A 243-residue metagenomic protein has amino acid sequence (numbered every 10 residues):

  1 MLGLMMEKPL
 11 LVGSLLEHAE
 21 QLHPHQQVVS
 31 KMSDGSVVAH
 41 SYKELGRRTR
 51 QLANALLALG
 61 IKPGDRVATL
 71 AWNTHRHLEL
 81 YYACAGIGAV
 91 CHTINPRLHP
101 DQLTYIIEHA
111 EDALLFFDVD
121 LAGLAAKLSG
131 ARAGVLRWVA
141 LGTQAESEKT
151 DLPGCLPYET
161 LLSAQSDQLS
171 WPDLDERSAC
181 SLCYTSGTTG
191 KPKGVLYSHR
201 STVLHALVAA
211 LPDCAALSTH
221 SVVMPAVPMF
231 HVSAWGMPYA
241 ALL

Functional and structural regions predicted by a protein language model:
L2-L10, E146-A179: Flexible, low-complexity linker/hinge segments
L15-E17, A58-L59, G86-T160: Structural core segment of the AMP-binding/adenylate-forming
L15-S41, K149-T150: AMP-dependent adenylate-forming
V28-T74, L78-Y82, H99-T104, P157-T160: Conserved AMP-binding/adenylate-forming core of the ANL superfamily
L56-I61, S166-S178, L182-A226, G236-M237: Conserved adenylate-forming
V67, G88, T188: Conserved G/P- and acidic residue-centered "switch" motifs that form tight phosphate/ATP-binding loops in soluble
A71-T74, N95, L217, V223-H231: Conserved AMP-binding
A83-I87, V222, S233-L243: Conserved short alpha-helical elements in the N-terminal third of ANL/AMP-binding
